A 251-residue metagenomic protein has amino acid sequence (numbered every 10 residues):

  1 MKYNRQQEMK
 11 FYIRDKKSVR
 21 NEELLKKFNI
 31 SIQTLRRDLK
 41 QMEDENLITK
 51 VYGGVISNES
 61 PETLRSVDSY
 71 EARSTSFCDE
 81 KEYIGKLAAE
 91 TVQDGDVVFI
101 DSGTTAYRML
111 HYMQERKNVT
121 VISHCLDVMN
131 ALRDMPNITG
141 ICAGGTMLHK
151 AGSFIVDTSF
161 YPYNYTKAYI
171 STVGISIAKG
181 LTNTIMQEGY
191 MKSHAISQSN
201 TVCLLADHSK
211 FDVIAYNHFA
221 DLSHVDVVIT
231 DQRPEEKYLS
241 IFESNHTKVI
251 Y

Functional and structural regions predicted by a protein language model:
K2-E22, K27, Q33, L39-F99 (+2 more regions): HTH-adjacent hinge/linker in prokaryotic transcriptional regulators
F11, N21, D44, K50 (+1 more regions): Conserved phosphate- and dinucleotide-binding cores of soluble alpha/beta proteins, encompassing both enzyme active
N29-I30, T247: A short, charged, Gly/Pro-tolerant segment at domain boundaries
T104-Y107: Gly/Ser/Thr-rich loops at beta-strand to alpha-helix junctions that form or flank small-molecule/cofactor-binding
Y112-E115, V119-V121, C125, M129: Catalytic core of membrane glycerolipid acyltransferases/transacylases, capturing the structured, soluble-facing
